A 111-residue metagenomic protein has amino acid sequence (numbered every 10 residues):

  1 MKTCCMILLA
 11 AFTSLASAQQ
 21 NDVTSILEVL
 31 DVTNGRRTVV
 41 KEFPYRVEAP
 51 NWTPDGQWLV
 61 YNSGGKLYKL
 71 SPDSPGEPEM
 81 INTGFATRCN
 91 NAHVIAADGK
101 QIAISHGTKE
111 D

Functional and structural regions predicted by a protein language model:
L9-S17: Hydrophobic h-region of N-terminal signal peptides that target proteins for export in Gram-negative bacteria
V23, R46-E48, C89-N91: Beta-rich catalytic cores
I26-E28, K66-Y68: A short loop-to-beta-strand structural motif that recurs across blades of beta-propeller domains
V29-R46, S71-R88: Multi-bladed beta-propeller domains
P54-D55, A97-D98: Residue-level detector of Asp-centered blade-edge/turn motifs that repeat once per structural unit in beta-propeller
W58-N62, Q101-S105: Residue position within the beta-strands of beta-propeller blades
K66-L67, T108-D111: Short glycine/acidic-enriched loop and turn motifs that connect beta-strands
